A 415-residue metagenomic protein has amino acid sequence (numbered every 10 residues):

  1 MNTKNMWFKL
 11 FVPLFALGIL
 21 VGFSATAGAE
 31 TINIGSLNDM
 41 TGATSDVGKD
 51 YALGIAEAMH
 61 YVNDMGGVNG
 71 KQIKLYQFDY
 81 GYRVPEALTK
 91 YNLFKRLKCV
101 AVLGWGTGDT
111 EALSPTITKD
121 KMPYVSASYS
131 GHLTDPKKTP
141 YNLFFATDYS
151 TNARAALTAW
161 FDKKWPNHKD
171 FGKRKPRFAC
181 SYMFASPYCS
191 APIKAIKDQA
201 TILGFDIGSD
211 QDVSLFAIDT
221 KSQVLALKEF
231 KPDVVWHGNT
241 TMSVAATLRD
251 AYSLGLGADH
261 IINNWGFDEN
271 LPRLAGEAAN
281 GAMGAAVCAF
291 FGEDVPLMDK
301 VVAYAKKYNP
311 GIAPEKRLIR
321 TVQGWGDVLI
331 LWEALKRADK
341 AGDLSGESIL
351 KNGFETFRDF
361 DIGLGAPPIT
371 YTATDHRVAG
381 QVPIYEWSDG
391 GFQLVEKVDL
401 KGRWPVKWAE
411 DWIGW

Functional and structural regions predicted by a protein language model:
F11-G22: Bacterial N-terminal signal peptides
F23-A29: Sec/Tat signal peptide C-region and signal peptidase I cleavage site
I32, L53-L75, W165-D170, A200-F205: Signal peptide-proximal N-terminal region of secreted/periplasmic/extracellular or secretory-lumen proteins
G35-A56, F78-P85, G106, S181-A191 (+1 more regions): Extracytoplasmic "Venus flytrap"
D46-L53, M65-P136, F145-T147, D212-K221 (+3 more regions): Beta-alpha junction/loop-to-helix N-cap segments that form part of ligand/metal-binding clefts
C99-Q211, D259-G284, F290-F291: Extracytoplasmic ligand/sensor domains, especially the bilobed periplasmic-binding protein
T147, D250-W325, D339, D399-L400 (+1 more regions): Extracellular/periplasmic periplasmic-binding protein-like sensory domains
Y308-T321, W332-V395: Segments of small-molecule ligand-sensing domains
